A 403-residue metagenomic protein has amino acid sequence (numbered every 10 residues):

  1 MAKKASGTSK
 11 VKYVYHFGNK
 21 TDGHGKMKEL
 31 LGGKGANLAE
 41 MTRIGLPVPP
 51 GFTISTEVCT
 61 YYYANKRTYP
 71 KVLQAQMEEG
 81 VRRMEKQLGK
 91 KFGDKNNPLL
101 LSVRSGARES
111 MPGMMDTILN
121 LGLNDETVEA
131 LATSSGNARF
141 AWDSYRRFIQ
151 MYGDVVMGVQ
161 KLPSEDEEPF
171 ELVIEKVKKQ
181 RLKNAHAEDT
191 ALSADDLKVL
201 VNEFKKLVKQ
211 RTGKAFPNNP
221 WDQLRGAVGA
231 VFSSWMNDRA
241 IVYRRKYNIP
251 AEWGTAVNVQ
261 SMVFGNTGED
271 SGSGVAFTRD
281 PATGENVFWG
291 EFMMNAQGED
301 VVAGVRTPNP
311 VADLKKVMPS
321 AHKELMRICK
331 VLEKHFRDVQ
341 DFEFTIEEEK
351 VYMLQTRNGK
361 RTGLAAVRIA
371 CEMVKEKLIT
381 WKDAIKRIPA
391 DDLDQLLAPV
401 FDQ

Functional and structural regions predicted by a protein language model:
A2-Q403: Nucleotide/phosphate-binding sheet-loop regions of phosphoryl- and nucleotidyl-transfer enzymes
